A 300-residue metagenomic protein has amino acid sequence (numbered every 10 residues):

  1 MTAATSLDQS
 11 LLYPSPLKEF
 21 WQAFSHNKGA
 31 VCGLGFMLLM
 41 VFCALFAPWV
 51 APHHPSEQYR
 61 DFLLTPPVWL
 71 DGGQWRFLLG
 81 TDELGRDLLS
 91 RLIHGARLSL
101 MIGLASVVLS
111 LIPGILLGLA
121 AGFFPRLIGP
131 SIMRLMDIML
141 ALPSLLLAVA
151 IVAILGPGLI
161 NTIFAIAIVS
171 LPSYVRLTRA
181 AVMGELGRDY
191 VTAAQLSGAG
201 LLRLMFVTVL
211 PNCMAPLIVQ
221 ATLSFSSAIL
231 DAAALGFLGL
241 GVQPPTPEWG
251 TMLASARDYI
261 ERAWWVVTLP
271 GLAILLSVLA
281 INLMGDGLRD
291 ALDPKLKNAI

Functional and structural regions predicted by a protein language model:
T2-F20, Q74-D87, L202-F206, P245: Short, membrane-interfacial amphipathic segments enriched in basic
A4, C43-T81, L238-T246: Hydrophobic alpha-helical transmembrane segments of membrane transport/permease proteins and related membrane-embedded
L7-L11, C32-M37, G80, V152 (+1 more regions): Charged, low-complexity, helix/coiled-coil-prone segments
D8-S10, M37, L63-V68, T222 (+3 more regions): Intrinsically disordered, low-complexity segments enriched in polar/charged residues with Gly/Pro, especially when
D8-S56, L135, C213: N-terminal signal-anchor/first transmembrane alpha helix
A23, V50, L78-T81, Y259 (+1 more regions): Residue-level signal for helical boundary/lining positions with a hydrophobic bias
E83-I300: Alpha-helical transmembrane segments of integral membrane proteins, especially multi-pass inner/plasma-membrane
